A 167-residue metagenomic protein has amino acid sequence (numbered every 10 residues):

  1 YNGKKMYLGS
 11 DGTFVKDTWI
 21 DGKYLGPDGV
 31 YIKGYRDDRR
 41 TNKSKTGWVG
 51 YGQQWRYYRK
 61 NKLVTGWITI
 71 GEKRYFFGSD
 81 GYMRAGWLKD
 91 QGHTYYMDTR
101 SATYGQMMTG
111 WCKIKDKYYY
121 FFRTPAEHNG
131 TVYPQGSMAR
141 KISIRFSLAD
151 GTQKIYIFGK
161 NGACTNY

Functional and structural regions predicted by a protein language model:
Y1-Y167: Extracellular adhesion/carbohydrate-binding repeat motifs centered on closely spaced tryptophans
